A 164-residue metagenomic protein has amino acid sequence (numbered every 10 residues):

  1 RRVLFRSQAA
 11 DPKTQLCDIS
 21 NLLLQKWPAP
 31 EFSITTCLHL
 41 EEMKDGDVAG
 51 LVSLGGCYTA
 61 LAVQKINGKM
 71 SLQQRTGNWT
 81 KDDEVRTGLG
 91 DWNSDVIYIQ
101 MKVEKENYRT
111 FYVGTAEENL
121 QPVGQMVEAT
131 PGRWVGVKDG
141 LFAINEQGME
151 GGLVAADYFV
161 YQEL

Functional and structural regions predicted by a protein language model:
V3-L4: Short, small-residue-biased leader/transition segments that mark boundaries at the very start of proteins
A9-D11, L38-L40, G55, V103-K105 (+2 more regions): Short beta-strand segments enriched in hydrophobic/aromatic residues within well-folded beta-rich domains
P12-M70: Secretory/extracellular carbohydrate-interaction modules and structurally similar beta-sandwich "look-alikes"
T36, I97-G124, F159: Carbohydrate-binding surfaces in secreted/extracellular proteins
L54, R75-G77, F111-A116, Q162: Predominantly extracellular/luminal cell-surface or secreted proteins
T59-A60, T80-T87, E117-Q125: Surface-exposed loop/edge segments in extracytoplasmic proteins
T76-Y98: Short, aromatic/His-centered strand-loop micro-motif at the edge of beta-sheets
G124-L164: Ligand-recognition surfaces built from glycine- and aromatic
